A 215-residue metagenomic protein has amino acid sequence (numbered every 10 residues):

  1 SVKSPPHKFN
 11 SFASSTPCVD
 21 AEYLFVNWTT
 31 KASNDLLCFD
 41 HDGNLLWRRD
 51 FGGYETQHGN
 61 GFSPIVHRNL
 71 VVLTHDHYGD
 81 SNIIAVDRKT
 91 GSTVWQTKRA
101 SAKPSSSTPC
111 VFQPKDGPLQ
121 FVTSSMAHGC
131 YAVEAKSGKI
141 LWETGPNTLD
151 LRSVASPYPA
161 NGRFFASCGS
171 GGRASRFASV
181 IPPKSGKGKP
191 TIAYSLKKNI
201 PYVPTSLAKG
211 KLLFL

Functional and structural regions predicted by a protein language model:
S1-L215: Noncatalytic, solvent-exposed loop/strand surfaces of beta-propeller-type extracellular/periplasmic domains
